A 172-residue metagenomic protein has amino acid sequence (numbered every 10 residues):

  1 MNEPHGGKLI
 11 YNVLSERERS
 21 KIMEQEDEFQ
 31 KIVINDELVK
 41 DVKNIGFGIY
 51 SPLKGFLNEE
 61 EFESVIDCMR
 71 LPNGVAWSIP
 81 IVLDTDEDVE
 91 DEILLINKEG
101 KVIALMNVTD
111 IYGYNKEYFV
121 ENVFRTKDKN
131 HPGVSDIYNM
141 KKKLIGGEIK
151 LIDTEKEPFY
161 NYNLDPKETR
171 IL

Functional and structural regions predicted by a protein language model:
M1-L172: Non-catalytic terminal extensions that flank enzyme cores
